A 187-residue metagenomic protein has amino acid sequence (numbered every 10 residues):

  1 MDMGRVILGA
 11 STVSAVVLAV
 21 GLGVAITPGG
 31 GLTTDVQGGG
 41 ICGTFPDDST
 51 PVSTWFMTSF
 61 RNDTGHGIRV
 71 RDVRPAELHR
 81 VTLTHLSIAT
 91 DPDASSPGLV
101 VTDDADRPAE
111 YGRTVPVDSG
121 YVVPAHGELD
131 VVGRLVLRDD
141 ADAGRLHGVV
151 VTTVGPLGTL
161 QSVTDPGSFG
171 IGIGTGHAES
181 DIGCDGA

Functional and structural regions predicted by a protein language model:
D2-A187: Non-catalytic macromolecular-recognition regions in eukaryotic signaling proteins
